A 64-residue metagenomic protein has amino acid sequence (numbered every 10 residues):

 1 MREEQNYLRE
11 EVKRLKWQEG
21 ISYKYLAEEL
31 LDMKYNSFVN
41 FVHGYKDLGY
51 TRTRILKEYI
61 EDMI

Functional and structural regions predicted by a protein language model:
M1-E19: A short, Lys/Arg-rich alpha-helix, primarily the initiator
M1-E4, Y45, I55-E58: N-terminal flexible/basic segments that precede or flank functional cores
E10, N36, Y50-R54: Short alpha-helical elements of helix-turn-helix
G20, L31-D32: Central "turn" residue of the DNA-binding helix-turn-helix
S22-Y23, R52: Residues that mark the N-terminal boundary/hinge immediately upstream of a DNA-recognition element
Y25-E28: Short alpha-helical "recognition helix" segments of helix-turn-helix
D32-L48: Recognition helix of helix-turn-helix/homeodomain-like DNA-binding domains that insert into the DNA major groove
Y50-I64: DNA major-groove recognition helix of helix-turn-helix/homeodomain DNA-binding modules
